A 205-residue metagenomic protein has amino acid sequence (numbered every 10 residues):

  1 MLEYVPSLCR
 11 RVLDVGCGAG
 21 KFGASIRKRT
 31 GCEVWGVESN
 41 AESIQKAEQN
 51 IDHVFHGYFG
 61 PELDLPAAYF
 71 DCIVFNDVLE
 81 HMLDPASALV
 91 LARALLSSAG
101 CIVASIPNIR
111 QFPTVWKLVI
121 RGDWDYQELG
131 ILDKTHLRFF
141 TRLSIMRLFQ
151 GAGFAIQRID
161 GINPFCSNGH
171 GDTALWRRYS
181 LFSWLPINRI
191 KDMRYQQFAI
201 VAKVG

Functional and structural regions predicted by a protein language model:
M1-L8: Conserved alpha-helix/loop element of class I SAM-dependent methyltransferases that forms part of the SAM/SAH-binding
R10, D52, D71: Conserved acidic residues
R10-G16: Conserved class I S-adenosyl-L-methionine
R11, E33, A155: Residues at the starts of beta-strands that form the adenosine-phosphate
K21, E42, P61, F75 (+2 more regions): S-adenosyl-L-methionine-dependent methyltransferase catalytic module, highlighting the catalytic core
K21, S25, R29-E62: Class I SAM-dependent methyltransferase SAM/SAH-binding core
D64-C72: A short acidic, Gly/Pro-enriched loop at the edge of an enzyme's catalytic core that lines a small-molecule cofactor
V78: Hydrophobic adenine-recognition pocket in adenosine-nucleotide-binding enzymes
